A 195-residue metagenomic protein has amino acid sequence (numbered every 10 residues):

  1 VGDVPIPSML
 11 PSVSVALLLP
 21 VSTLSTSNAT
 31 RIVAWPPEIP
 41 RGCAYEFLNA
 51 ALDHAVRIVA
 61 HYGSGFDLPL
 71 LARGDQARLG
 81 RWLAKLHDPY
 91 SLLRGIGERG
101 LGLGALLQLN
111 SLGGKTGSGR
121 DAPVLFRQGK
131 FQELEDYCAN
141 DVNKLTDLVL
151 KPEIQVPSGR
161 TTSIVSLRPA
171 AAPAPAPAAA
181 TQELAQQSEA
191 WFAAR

Functional and structural regions predicted by a protein language model:
V1-R195: DEDD superfamily 3′-5′ metal-dependent exonuclease/proofreading module
